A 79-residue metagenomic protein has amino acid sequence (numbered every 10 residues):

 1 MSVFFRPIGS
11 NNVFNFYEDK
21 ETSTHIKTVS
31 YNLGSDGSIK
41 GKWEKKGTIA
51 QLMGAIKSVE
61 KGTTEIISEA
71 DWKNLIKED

Functional and structural regions predicted by a protein language model:
M1-V3, I76-D79: Short intrinsically disordered terminal tails
V3-G9: A short beta-strand micro-motif
I8, I49, M53, L75-I76: Short, aromatic- and cysteine-enriched interfacial helices/patches that mediate contacts at lipid membranes
V13-T63: Acidic, low-complexity, intrinsically disordered interaction modules
E60-E78: Low-complexity intrinsically disordered segments
